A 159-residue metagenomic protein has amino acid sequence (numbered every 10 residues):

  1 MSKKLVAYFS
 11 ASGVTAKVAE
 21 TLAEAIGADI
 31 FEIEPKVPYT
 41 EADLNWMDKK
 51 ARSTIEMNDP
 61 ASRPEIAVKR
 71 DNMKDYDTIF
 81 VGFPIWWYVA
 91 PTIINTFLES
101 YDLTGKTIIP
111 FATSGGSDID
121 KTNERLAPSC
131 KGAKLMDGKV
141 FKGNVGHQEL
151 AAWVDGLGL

Functional and structural regions predicted by a protein language model:
M1-T78, Y88-A90, N95, E99 (+1 more regions): N-terminal beta1-alpha1-beta2 submodule of the flavodoxin-like/Rossmannoid cofactor-binding fold
M73, E99-G105, S129-C130: Short, conserved loop/helix-junction motifs that constitute active-site signature segments in enzyme catalytic cores
F83-P84: Glycine-rich, N-terminal phosphate-binding loop of Rossmann-like dinucleotide-binding domains
W87-Y88, G116: Acidic catalytic loop of the alpha/beta-hydrolase fold
I109-V145: Short, glycine-/small-residue-rich phosphate/pyrophosphate-handling segment
